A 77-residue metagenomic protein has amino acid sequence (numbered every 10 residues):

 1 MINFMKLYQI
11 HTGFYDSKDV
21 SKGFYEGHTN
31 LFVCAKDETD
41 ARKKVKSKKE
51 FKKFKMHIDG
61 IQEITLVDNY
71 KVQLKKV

Functional and structural regions predicted by a protein language model:
I2-H28: Short aromatic-glycine-(Arg/Gly/Cys) micro-motifs in beta-strand/loop hairpins
I2-K6, C34-D40: A short, structured loop/turn motif at beta-sheet edges
Y15-S17, K36-E38, N69: Generic structural motif
T29-V33: Hydrophobic/aromatic beta-strand elements that line small-molecule binding cavities or substrate pockets in beta-rich
D37-K52: A short, charged, amphipathic alpha-helix used as a generic interaction element across diverse proteins
K49-V77: Short, mixed-charge low-complexity intrinsically disordered segments
